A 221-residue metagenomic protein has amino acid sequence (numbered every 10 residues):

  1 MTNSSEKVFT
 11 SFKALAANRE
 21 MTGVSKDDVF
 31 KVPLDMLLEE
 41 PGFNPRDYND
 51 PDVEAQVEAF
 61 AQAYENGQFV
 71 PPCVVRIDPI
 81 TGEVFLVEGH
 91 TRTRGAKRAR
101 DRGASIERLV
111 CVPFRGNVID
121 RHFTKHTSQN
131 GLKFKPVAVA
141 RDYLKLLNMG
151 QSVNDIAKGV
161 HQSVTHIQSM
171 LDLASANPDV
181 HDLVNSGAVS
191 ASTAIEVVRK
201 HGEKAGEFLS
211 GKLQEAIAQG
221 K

Functional and structural regions predicted by a protein language model:
M1-V112: Short, charged/polar connector segments at secondary-structure boundaries
T2-V24, Q151-K158, V184-S186, V198-S210: Short, highly charged low-complexity linear segments
S4-K7, S11, D52, Q56-A59 (+6 more regions): Exposed alpha-helical structural elements
E83-V87, V118-K125, K200: Short, solvent-exposed polar/charged micro-motifs at secondary-structure junctions
L86, K133, G187: Short, charged/polar micro-motifs that form catalytic or ligand-binding hotspots
R94-A176, H181: Amphipathic, charge-rich alpha-helical segments that serve as recognition/docking helices
V137-A140, K145-M149, T165-K221: Amphipathic alpha-helical extensions and coiled-coil-like segments
